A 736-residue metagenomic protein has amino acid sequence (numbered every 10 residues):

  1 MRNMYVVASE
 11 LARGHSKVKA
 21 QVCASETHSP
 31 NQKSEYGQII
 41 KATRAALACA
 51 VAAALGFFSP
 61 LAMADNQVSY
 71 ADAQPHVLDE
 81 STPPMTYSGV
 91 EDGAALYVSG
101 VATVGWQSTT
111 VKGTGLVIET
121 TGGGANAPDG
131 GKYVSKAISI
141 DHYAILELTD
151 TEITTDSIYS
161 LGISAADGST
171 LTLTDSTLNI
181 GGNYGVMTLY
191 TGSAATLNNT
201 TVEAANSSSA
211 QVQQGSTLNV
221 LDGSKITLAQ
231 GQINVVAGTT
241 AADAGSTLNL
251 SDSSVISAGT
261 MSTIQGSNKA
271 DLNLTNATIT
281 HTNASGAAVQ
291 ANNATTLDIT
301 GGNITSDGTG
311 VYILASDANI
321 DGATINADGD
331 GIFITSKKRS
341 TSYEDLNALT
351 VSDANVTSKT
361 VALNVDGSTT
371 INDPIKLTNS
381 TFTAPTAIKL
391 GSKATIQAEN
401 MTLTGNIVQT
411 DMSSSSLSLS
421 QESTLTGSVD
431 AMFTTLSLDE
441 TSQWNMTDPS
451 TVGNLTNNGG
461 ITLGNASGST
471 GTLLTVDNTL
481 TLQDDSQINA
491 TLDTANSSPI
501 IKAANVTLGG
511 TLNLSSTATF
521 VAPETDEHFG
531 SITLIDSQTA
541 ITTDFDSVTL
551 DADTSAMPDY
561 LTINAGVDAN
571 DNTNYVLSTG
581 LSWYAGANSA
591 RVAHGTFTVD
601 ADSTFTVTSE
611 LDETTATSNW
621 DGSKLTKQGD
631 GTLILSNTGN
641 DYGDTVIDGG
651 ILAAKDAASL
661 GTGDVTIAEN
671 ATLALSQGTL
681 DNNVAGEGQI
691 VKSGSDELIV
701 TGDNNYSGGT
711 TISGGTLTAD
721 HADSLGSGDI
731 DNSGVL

Functional and structural regions predicted by a protein language model:
M1-A42, V51-L55, A62-Y70, V77 (+8 more regions): Extracellular/surface-exposed low-complexity segments
M63-N126, Y143, T579-T638, K692 (+1 more regions): N-terminal segments that cap or nucleate solenoid repeat domains
N66-V77, A94-Q107, N126, G131-H142 (+24 more regions): Glycine-rich beta-solenoid repeat tracts in large extracellular/virion proteins
A73, V101, Y143, G168 (+18 more regions): Tight coil/turn sites that cap or link beta-strands
H76-M85, V111-G115, N219, G595-T606 (+5 more regions): GD-rich hexapeptide-repeat beta-solenoids
D79-A94, Q107-V134, L146-Y159, T170-V186 (+19 more regions): Beta-strand-rich solenoid/repeat architectures in extracellular/passenger domains of polysaccharide-targeting enzymes
E91-D92, I158-Y159, A284-S285, D345-L346 (+12 more regions): Surface-exposed loop/turn positions within long extracellular repeat scaffolds, especially the passenger domains
D156-I158, A166, G181-Y184, Y190 (+6 more regions): Mature, Sec-exported extracytoplasmic domains of Gram-positive
